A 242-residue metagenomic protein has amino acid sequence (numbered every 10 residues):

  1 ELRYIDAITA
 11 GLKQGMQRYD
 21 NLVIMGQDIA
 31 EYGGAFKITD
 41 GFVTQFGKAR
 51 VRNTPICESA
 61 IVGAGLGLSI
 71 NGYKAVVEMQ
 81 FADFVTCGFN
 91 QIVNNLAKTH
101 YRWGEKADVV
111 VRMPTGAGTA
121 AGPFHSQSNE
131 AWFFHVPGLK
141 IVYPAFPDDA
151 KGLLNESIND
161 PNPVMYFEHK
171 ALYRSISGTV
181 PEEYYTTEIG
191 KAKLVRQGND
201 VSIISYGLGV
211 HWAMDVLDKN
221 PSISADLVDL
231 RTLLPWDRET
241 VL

Functional and structural regions predicted by a protein language model:
E1-F167, A171-L172: Thiamine diphosphate
E1-L2, T119-A120, Y143, T179-E182 (+1 more regions): Short, flexible loop segments at the rims of nucleotide/cofactor-binding pockets, characterized by
A7-Q14, G152-P163, L172-I204, L208-K219 (+1 more regions): Glycine-/acidic-rich phosphate or pyrophosphate-binding loops and their flanking alpha/beta elements
D28-I29, P55, G207, R231-L234: Short loop or secondary-structure boundary microenvironments that flank and position key functional residues
F167, I204-S205, D226-L230: Short, conserved beta-strand edge motifs with alternating hydrophobic and charged residues
D218-L242: Generic long, charged, amphipathic alpha-helical segments
